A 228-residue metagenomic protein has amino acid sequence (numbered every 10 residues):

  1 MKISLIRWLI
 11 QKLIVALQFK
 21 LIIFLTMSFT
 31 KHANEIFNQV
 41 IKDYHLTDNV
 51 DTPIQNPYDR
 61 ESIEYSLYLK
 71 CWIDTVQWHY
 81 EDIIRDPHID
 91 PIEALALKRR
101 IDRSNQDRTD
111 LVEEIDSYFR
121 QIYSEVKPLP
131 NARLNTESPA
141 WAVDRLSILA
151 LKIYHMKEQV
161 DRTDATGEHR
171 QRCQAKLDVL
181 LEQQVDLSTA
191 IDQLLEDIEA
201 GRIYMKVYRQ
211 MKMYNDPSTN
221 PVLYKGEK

Functional and structural regions predicted by a protein language model:
K2-I3, K12: Polybasic, lysine-rich low-complexity intrinsically disordered segments
K12-A16, I23: Short, positively charged and aromatic/hydrophobic N-terminal segments
M27-K228: Anionic, Ser/Thr-rich low-complexity intrinsically disordered regions
